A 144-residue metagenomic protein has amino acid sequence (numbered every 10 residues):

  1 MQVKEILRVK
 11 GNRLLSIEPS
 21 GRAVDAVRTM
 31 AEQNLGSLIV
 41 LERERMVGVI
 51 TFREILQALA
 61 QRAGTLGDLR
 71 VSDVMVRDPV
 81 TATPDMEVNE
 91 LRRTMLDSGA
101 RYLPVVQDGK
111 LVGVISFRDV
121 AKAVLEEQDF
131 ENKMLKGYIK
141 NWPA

Functional and structural regions predicted by a protein language model:
M1-N12, T51-T83, E87-L96, F117-A144: Tandem CBS (Bateman) regulatory domains
I6, G11-L38, R45-M46, I50-R62: N-terminal first-folded block
G11, G21, G36, G48 (+5 more regions): Residue-identity detector for glycine
S16-N34, L41, T81-G99, V106: The conserved cystathionine-beta-synthase
M30-Q33, L38-E54, M95, L103-V120: A glycine-centered beta-loop-beta connector
